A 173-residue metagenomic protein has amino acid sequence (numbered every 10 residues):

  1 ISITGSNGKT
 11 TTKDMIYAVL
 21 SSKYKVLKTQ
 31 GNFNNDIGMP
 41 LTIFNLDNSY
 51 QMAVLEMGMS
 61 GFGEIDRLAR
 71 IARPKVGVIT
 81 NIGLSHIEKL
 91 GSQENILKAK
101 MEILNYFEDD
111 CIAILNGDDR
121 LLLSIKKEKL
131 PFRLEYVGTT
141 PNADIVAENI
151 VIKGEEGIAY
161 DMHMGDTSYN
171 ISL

Functional and structural regions predicted by a protein language model:
I1-G117, L121-L130, M164: Phosphate-binding loop of NTP-binding sites
Q93-E94, K127, P131-L173: Adenine nucleotide phosphate-binding catalytic loops in nucleotide-utilizing enzymes
